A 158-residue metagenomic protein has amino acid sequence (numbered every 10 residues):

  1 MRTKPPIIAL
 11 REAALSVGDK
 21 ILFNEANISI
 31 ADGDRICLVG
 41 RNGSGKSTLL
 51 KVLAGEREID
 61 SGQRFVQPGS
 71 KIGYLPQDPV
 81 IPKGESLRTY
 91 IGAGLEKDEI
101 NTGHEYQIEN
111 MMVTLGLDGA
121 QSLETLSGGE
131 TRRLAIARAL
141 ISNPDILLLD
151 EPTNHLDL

Functional and structural regions predicted by a protein language model:
R2-P6, S70, P76-L134, R138 (+1 more regions): ABC-family P-loop ATPase nucleotide-binding domains
I8, L22-E25: Conserved structural motif at the start of ABC-family nucleotide-binding domains
I30-D32, V66: Conserved hydrophobic segment flanking the Walker A/P-loop of ABC-type ATPase nucleotide-binding domains
V39-R41: The feature captures the beta-strand-to-loop junction immediately N-terminal to the Walker
S47-L50, R133-L134: ABC ATPase nucleotide-binding domain helices that frame the ATP-binding cleft
A54: Helix-to-loop junction immediately C-terminal to a conserved catalytic motif
D60-P68: ABC nucleotide-binding domain "signature motif"
L147-E151, L156: Catalytic Walker B motif of ABC-type/P-loop ATPase nucleotide-binding domains
